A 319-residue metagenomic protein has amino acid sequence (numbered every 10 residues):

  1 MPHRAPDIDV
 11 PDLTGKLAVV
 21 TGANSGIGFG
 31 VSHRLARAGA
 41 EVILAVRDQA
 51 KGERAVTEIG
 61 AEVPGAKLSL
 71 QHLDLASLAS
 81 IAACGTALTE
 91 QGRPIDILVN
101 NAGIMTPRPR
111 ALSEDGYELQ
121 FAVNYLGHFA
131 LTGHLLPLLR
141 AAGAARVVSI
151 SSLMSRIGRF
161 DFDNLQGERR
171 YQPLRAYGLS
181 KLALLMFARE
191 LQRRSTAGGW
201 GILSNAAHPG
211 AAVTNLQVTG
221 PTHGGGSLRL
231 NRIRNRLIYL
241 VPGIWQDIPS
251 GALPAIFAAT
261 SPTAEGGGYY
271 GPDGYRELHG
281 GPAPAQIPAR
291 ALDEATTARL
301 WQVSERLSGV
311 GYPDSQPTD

Functional and structural regions predicted by a protein language model:
M1-G225, L307-D319: Rossmann-fold NAD(P)H-dependent dehydrogenase/reductase core
M1-R4, H279-R290: Short, contiguous pre-domain boundary segments
T21, R169, P173, L237-L240 (+1 more regions): A short, mixed-charge helix-start or loop-turn motif at secondary-structure junctions
L44, L73, G243, A289-L292: Pocket-edge positions in alpha/beta enzyme catalytic cores
A55, F187, G251-P254, L300: Alpha-helical packing segments of well-folded alpha/beta enzyme cores
E168, G224-Y239: A short C-terminal helix-loop "cap" of Rossmann-like NAD(P)-dependent dehydrogenase/epimerase domains
S180, I233-A285, A295-A298: C-terminal helical subdomain
P288-D319: C-terminal amphipathic/interface module of NAD(P)-dependent oxidoreductases and related NAD-binding regulators
